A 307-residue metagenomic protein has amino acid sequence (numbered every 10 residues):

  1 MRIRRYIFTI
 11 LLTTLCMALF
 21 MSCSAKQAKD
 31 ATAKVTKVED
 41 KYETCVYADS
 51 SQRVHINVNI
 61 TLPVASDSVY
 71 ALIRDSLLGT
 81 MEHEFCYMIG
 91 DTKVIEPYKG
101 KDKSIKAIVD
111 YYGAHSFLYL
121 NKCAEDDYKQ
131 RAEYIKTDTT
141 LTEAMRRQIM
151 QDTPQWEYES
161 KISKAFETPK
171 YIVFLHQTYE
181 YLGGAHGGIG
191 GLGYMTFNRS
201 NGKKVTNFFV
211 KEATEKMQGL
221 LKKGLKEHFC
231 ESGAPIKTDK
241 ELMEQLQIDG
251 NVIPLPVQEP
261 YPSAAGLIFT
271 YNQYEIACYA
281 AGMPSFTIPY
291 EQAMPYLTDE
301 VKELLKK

Functional and structural regions predicted by a protein language model:
R2-L11: Bacterial N-terminal signal peptides that target proteins for export
L19-S22: C-terminal motif of bacterial Sec signal peptides marking the signal peptidase cleavage site
S24-K307: Compositionally biased intrinsically disordered regions enriched in Thr/Gly
